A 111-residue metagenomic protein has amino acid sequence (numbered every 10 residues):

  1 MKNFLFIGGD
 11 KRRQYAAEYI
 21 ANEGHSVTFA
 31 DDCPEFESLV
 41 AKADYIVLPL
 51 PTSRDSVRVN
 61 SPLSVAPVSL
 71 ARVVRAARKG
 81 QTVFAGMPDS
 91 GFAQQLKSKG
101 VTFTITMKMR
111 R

Functional and structural regions predicted by a protein language model:
M1-N3, Q81: Nucleotide donor/acceptor-binding cores
F4-Y15, I20, R111: Glycine-rich adenosine-cofactor-binding loop
I7-G9, D32, G86: Cofactor-binding loop segments of dinucleotide-utilizing enzymes, especially the Rossmann-like FAD- and NAD(P)+-binding
R13-Y15, E35-E37, D89-Q95: Short, charged/polar "capping" segments at the starts of alpha-helices and the immediately preceding loops
E23-E35: NAD(P)-binding Rossmann-fold cofactor-contacting core
L39-A41: A short, aliphatic-rich alpha-helical micro-motif
D44-Y45: Short, Asp-centered acidic motifs that coordinate Mg2+ and/or phosphate in catalytic or ligand-binding sites
L48-R110: Glycine/serine-rich phosphate-binding loop and adjoining beta1-alpha1 elements at the start of nucleotide-handling
